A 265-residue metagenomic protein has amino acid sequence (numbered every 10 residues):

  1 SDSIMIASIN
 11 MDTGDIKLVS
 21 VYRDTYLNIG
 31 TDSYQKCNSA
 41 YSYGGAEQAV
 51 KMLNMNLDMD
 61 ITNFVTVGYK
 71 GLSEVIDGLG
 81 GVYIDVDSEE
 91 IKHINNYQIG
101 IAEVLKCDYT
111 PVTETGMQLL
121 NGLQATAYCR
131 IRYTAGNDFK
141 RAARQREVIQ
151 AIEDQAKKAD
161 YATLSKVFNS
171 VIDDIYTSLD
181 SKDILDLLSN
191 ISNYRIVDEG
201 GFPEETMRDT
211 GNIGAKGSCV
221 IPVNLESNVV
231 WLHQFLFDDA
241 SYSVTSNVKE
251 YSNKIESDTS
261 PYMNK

Functional and structural regions predicted by a protein language model:
S1-S42, F139, S218-P222, N228-Q234: Extracytoplasmic strand-loop-helix segments at the start of, or within, the mature domains of secreted/periplasmic
S3, Y34, A46-N54, Y69-S73 (+7 more regions): Extracytoplasmic/secreted envelope proteins and their assembly/folding machinery, especially bacterial periplasmic
S3-S8, K17-Y22, K36-N38, M52 (+8 more regions): Soluble periplasmic/extracytoplasmic beta-strand elements of cell-envelope proteins
M11, Y26, G30, S42 (+7 more regions): Sec-exported extracytoplasmic/periplasmic mature domains
Q35-Y43, D58-N63, T115, I131-K140 (+3 more regions): Second-shell loop/turn segments in exported
Y43-C107, Q155-K158, S178-D180, I184: Amphipathic, coiled-coil-like alpha-helical scaffolding segments used for oligomerization/assembly
D77-T163: Flexible, polar/acidic helix-loop-strand segments at domain edges
D174-K265: C-terminal solvent-exposed extensions
